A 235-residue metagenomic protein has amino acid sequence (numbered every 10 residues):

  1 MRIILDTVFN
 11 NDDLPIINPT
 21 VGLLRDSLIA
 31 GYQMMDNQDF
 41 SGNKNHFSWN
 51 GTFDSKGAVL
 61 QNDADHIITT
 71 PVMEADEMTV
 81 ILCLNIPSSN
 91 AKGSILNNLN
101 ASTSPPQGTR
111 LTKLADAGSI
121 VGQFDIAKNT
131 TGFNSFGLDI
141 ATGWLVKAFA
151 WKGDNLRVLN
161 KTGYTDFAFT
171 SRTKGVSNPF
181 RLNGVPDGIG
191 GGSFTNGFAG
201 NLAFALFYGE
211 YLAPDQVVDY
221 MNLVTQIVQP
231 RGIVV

Functional and structural regions predicted by a protein language model:
M1-D65, T79, V218-V235: Extracytoplasmic low-complexity segments
M34-F40, P87-N90, D154-N155, G209-D215: Acidic glycine-/aspartate-rich tracts in secreted/extracellular proteins
S41-D63, I81-S89, R110-R172: Extracellular glycan-interaction surfaces
T69-S88, P106-R110, G143, L202-A205: A carbohydrate-recognition surface predominantly in extracellular/luminal proteins
S89-N98: Beta-strand acidic-aromatic groove motif in beta-rich domains, primarily in extracellular
T131, F198-G209: A contiguous, mid-protein "functional segment" used to position or interact with cofactors/ions or partner subunits
A168-L202: Flexible glycan-contacting loops in extracellular carbohydrate-active proteins
